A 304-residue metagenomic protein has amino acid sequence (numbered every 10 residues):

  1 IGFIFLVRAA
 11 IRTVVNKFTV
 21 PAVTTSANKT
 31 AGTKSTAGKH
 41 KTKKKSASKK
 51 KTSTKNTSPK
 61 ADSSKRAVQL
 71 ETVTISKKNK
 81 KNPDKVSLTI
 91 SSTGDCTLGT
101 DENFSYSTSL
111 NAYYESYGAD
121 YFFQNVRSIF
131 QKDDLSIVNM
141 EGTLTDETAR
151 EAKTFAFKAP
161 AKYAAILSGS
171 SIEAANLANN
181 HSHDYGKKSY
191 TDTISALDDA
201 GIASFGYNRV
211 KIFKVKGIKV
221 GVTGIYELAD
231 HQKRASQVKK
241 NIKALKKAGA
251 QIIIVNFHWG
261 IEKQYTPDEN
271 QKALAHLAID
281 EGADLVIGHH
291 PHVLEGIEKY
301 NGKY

Functional and structural regions predicted by a protein language model:
I1-T42, S46-S48: Gram-positive cell-envelope targeting signals
I4, R8-K17, D62-Y304: Acidic, metal/ion-coordinating pockets
T24-K39, S48-K49, S53-K65, Q69-T74: Intrinsically disordered, low-complexity serine/threonine-rich repeat tracts
